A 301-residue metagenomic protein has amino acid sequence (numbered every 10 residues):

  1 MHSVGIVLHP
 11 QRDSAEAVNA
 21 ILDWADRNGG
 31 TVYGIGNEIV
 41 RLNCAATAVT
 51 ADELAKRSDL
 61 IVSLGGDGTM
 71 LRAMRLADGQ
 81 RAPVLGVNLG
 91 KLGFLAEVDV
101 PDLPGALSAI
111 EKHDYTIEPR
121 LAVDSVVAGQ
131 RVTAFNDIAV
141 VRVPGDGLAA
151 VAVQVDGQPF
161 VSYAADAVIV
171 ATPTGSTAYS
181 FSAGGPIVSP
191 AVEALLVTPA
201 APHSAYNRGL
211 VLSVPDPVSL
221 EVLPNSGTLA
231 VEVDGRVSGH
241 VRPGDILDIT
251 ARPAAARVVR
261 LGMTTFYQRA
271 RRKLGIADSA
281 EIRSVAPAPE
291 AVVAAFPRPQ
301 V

Functional and structural regions predicted by a protein language model:
M1-L60, P101-T116, V127-R131: ATP/NTP phosphate-donor binding region
I6, S63, V170: Redox-cofactor binding/interface segments in oxidoreductases and associated redox assembly factors
H9, V62, G66, N88 (+2 more regions): A residue-level signal for conserved active-site and pocket-lining positions in enzyme catalytic cores
S14-A17, G68-A73, T177-S182: Short glycine/serine/threonine-rich phosphate/pyrophosphate-binding segments that cradle anionic phosphate groups
Q80-V98: Short, acidic/small-residue loops that bind anionic groups at enzyme active sites
L92-A167: Catalytic core of DAGKc-family lipid kinases
V140, G145, D156-P159, R208-V301: ATP/nucleoside-binding phosphotransfer catalytic cores, i.e., glycine-rich phosphate-binding loops
L148, Q158, S162-Y206: Gly/Ser/Thr-rich active-site loops/lids in small-molecule metabolic enzymes that frequently grip phosphoryl groups
